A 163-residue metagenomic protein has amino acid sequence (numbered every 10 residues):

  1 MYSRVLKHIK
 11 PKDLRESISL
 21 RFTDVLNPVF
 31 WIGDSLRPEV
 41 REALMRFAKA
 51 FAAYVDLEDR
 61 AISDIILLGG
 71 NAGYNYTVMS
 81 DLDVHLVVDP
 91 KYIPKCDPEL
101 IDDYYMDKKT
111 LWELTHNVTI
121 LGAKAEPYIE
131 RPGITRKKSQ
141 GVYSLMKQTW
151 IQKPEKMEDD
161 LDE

Functional and structural regions predicted by a protein language model:
M1-Y2, V84: Accessible peptide chain termini
Y2-K12, E16: Proteolytic processing junctions in secreted/extracellular precursors, especially proprotein convertase/trypsin-like
D13-S80, V87-E163: Catalytic core of pol beta-like nucleotidyltransferases
